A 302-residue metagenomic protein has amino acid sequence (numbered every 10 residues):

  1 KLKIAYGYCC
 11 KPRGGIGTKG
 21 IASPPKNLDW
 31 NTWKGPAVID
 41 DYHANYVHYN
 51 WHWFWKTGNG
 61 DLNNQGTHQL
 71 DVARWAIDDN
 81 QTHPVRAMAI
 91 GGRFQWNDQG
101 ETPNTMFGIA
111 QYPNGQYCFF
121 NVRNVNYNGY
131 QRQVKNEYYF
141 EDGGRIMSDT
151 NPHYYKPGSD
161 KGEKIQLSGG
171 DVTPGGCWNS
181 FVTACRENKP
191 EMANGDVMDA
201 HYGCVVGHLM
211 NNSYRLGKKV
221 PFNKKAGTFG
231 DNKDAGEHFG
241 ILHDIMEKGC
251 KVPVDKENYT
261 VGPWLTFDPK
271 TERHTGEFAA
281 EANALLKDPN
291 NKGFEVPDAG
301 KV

Functional and structural regions predicted by a protein language model:
K1-G60, N64-V302: Contiguous beta-strand/loop segments that form the cofactor/metal-binding neighborhood of enzyme cores
